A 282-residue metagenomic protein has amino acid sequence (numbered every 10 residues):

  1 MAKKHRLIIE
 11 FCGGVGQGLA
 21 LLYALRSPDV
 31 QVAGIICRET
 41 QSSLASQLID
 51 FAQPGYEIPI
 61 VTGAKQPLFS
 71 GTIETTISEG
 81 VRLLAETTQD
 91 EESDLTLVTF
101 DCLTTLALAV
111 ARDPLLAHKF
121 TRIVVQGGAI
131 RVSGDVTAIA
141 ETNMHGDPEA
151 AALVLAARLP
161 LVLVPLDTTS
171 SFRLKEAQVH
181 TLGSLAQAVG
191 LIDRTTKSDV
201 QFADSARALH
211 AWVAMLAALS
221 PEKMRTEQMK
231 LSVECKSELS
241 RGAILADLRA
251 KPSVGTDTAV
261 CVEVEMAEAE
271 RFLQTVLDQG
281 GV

Functional and structural regions predicted by a protein language model:
A2-L7, L19-V32, T142-H145, V162-V282: Conformational coupling and interaction surfaces
A2-S43, G71-T169: Active-site histidine-anchored catalytic micro-motif
K3-H5, T40-E91, T256-E268, D278: Metal-dependent C-N hydrolase catalytic cores
F11, I60, A64, T99 (+4 more regions): Alpha-helical context
S27, R38, L48-G55, T87 (+8 more regions): Change "in soluble alpha/beta enzymes" to "in soluble alpha/beta proteins
I60, V154, M215: A residue-level signal for conserved active-site and pocket-lining positions in enzyme catalytic cores
G63, Q126-G128, K236: Generic beta-structure capping elements
